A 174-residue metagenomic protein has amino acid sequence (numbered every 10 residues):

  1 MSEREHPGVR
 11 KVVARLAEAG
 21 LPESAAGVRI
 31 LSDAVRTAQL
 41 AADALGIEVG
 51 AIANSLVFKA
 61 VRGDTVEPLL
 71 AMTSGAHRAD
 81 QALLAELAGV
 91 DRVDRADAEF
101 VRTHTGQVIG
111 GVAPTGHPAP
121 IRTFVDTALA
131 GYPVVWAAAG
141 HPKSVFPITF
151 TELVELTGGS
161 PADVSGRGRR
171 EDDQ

Functional and structural regions predicted by a protein language model:
M1-Q174: Extended, low-hydrophobicity, polar/charged segments
